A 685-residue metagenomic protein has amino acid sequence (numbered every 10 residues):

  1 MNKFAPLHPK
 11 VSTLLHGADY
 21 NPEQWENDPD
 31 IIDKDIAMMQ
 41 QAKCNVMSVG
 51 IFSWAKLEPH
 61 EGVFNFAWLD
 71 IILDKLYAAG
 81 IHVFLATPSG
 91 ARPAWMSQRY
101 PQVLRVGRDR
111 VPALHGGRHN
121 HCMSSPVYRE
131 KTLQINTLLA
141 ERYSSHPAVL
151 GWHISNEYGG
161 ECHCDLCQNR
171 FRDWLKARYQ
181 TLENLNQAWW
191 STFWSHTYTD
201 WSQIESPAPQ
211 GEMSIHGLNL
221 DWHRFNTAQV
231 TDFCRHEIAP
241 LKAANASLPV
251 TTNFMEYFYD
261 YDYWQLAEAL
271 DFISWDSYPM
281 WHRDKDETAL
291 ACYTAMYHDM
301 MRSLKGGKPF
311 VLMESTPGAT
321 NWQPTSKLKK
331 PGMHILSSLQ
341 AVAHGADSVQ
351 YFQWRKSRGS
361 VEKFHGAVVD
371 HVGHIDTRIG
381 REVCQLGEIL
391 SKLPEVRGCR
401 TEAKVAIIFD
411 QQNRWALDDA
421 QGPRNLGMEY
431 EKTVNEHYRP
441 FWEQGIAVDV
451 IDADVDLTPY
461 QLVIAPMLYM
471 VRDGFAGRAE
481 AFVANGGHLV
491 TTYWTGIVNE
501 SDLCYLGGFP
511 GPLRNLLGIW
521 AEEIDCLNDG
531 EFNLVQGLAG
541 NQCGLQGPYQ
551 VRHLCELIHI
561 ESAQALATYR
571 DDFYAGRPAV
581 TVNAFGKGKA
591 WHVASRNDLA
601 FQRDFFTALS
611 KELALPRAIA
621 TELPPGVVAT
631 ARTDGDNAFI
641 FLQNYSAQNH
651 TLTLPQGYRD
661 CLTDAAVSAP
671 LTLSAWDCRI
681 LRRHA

Functional and structural regions predicted by a protein language model:
M1-V46, P59, D74, V396: N-terminal carbohydrate-binding accessory modules
V11-H16, K43-N45, Y77-V83, S145-L150 (+6 more regions): Short, well-ordered coil/turn segments that N-cap beta-strands
H16-E26, F52-A67, L114-L133, S155-C162 (+6 more regions): The substrate-binding groove and active-site-proximal loops of carbohydrate-active enzymes, especially glycoside
A18, M39, M47, L76 (+8 more regions): Conserved, mostly hydrophobic/aromatic
W25-Q40, T132-L138, M255-Q265, K330-S338: Short, acidic/polar
D33-Q41, S48-P112, E237-A244, Y469: Aromatic-lined substrate-binding rim segments of carbohydrate-active enzymes
S97, D109-M296, M300: Polysaccharide-binding and catalytic clefts of secreted carbohydrate-active enzymes
W201-I204, R235, S247, A267 (+1 more regions): Carbohydrate-binding surfaces of carbohydrate-active enzymes
